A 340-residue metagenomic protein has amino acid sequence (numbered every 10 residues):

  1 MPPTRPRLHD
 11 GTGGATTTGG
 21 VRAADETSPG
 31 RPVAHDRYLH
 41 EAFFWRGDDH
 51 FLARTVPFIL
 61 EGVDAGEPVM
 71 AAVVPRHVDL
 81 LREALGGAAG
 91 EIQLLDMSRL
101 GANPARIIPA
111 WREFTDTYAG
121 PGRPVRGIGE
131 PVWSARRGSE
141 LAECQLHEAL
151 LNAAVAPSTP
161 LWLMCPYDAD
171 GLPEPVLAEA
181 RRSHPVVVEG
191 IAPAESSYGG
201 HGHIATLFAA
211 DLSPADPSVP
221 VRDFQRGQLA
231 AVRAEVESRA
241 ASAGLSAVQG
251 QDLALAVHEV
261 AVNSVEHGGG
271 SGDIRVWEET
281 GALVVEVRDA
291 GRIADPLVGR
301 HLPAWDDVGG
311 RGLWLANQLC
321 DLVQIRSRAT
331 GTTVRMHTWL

Functional and structural regions predicted by a protein language model:
M1-V219, D223, A230, L245-V248: Non-catalytic regulatory/interaction regions at protein termini and inter-domain linkers
D10-G14, A210-P214, V219, V262-L340: Conserved beta-strand-loop-beta-strand hairpin that lines the nucleotide-binding pocket of ATP/GTP-utilizing enzymes
T55, H147, V257, G309-G312: Amphipathic coiled-coil/heptad-repeat helices and related helical stalk/stem segments that mediate oligomerization
L60-V63, A261, V265: Short regulatory alpha-helical segment in sensory/regulatory domains of signaling proteins that mediates
V73-R76, V257, E278, D289: Short glycine-rich, polar/acidic loop-and-turn segments at beta strand-coil junctions
A230-H258: Conserved short strand/loop->alpha-helix "switch" segment adjacent to the catalytic nucleotide/phosphoryl-transfer site
